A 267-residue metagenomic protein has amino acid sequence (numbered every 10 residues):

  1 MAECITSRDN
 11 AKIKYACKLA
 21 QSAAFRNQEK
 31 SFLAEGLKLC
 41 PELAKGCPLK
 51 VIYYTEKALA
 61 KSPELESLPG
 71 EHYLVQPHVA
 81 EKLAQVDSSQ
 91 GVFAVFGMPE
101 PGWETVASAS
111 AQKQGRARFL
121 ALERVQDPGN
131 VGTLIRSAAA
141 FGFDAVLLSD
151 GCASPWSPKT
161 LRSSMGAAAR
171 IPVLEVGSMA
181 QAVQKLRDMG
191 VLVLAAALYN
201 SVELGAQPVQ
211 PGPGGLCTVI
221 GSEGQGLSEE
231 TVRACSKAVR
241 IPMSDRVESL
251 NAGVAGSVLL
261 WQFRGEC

Functional and structural regions predicted by a protein language model:
M1-K61, C152-A153: Boundary-proximal intrinsically disordered activation/regulatory segments immediately upstream of a helical core
E3-S7, Y73-Q76, P172-M179: Short acidic-hydrophobic, aromatic-tinged amphipathic segments that line or gate anion-handling sites
K30, L122-Q126, R240-E248: Short pre-catalytic strand/loop immediately N-terminal to key active-site residues, enriched for Gly-Thr
S62, L68-G97: Glycine/small-residue-rich loop that forms an oxyanion/phosphate-binding "nest" at active or ligand-binding sites
A94, S137-F141, P155-A167, E229-C267: Structured adenosyl-cofactor binding patch, chiefly the S-adenosyl-L-methionine
E104-N200: RNA substrate-binding interface of SAM-dependent RNA methyltransferases
L194-V247: Active-site/ligand-binding-proximal alpha/beta "capping" segment
